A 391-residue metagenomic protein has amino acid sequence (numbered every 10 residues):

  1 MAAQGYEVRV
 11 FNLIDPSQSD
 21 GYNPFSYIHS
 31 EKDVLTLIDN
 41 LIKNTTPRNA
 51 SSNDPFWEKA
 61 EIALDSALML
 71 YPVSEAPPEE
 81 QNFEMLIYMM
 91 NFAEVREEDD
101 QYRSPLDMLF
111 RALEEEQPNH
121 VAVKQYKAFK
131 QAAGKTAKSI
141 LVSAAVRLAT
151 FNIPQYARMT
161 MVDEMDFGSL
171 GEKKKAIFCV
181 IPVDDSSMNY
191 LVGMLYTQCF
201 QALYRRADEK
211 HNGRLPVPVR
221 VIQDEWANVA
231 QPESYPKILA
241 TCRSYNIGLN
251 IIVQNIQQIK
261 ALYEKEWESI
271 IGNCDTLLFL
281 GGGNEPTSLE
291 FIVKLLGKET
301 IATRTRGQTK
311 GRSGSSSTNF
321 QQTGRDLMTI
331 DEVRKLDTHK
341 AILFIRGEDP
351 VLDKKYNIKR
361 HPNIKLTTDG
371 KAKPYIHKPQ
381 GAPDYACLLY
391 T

Functional and structural regions predicted by a protein language model:
M1-I247, L262, G272, T323 (+2 more regions): P-loop NTPase motor domains
L239-I342: Conserved ATP-driven motor cores of ASCE-family P-loop NTPases powering translocation/secretion/packaging/pilus
